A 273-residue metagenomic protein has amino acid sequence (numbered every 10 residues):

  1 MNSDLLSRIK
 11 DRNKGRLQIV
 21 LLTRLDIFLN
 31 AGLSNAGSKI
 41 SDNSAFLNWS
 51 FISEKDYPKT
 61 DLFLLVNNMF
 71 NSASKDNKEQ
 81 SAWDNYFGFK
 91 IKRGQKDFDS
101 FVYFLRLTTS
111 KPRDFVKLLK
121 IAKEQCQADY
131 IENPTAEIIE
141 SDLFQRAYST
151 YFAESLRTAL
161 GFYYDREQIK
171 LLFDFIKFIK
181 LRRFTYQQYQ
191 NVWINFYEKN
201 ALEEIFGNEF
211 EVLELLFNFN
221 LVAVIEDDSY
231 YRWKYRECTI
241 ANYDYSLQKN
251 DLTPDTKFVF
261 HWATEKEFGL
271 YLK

Functional and structural regions predicted by a protein language model:
M1-K92: The catalytic "switch" region of P-loop NTPases
Q95-K273: C-terminal leucine-rich, beta-strand-based interaction scaffolds used for sensing/assembly
